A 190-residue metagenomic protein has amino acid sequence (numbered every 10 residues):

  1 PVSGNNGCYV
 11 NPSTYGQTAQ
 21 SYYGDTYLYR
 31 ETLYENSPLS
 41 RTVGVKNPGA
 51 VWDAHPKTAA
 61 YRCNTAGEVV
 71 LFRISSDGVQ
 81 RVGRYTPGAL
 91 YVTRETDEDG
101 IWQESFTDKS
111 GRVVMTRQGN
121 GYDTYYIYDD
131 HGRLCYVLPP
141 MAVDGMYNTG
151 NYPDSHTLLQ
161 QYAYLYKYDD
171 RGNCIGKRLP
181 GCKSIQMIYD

Functional and structural regions predicted by a protein language model:
P1-D190: Beta-strand elements of repeat-based all-beta scaffolds
